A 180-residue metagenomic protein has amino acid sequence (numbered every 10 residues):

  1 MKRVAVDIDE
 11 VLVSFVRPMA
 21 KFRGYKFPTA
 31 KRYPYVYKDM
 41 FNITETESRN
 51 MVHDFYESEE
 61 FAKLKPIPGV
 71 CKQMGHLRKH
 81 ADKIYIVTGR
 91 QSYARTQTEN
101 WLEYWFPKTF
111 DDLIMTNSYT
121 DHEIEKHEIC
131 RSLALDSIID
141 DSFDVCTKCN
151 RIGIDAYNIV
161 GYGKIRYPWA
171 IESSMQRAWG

Functional and structural regions predicted by a protein language model:
M1-V52, I165: Active-site neighborhood of HAD-like aspartate-dependent phosphohydrolases
V13-V16, K21, I84, Y93-Q97 (+2 more regions): Short catalytic/ligand-binding loop motif for oxyanion handling, primarily in non-cytosolic enzymes, centered on
M51-E59: Short glycine/proline- and acidic residue-enriched helix-loop micro-motifs that form flexible lids or anion-recognition
F61-A62, V70-W101, L113-T116: Substrate-recognition element of Asp-dependent hydrolases with the DxDx(T/V) motif
I84-Y85, D112, S137, Y157: A structural signal for isolated positions on well-ordered beta-strands in alpha/beta enzyme cores
E103-T116, Y167-G180: Structural recognition of alpha->loop->beta junctions
F110-L135: Donor nucleotide-activated moiety binding/catalytic core segment of transferases that use nucleotide-activated donors
L135-R177: Acidic, Mg2+-coordinating phosphoryl-transfer loop and its flanking beta/alpha structural elements, shared across
